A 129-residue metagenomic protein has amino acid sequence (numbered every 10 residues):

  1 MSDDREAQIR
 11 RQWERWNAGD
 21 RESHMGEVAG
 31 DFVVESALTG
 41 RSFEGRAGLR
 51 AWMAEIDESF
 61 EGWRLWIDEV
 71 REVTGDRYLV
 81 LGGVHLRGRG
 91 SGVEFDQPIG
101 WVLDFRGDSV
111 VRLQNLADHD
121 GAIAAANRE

Functional and structural regions predicted by a protein language model:
D4-A7, R21-D76: A solvent-exposed, acidic/Ser-Thr-rich amphipathic alpha-helical stretch
V70-R77, D104-V110: A short, structured loop/turn motif at beta-sheet edges
T74-L86: A short hydrophobic beta-strand element
G83-R106: Exposed beta-sheet edge and beta->alpha loop/turn motif
G90-V93, G121-R128: A short, polar/proline- and glycine-enriched secondary-structure boundary/capping micro-motif
P98-A124: Short beta-strand edge/turn micro-motifs at domain boundaries
